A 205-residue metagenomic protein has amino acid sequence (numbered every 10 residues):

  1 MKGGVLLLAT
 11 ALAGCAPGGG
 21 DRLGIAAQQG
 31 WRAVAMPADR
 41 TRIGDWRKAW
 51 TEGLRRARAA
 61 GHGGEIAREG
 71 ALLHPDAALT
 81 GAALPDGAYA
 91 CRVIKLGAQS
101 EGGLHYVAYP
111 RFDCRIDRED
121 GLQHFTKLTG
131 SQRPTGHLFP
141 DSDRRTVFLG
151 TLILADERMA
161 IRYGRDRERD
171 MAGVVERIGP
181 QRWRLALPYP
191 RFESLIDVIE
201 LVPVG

Functional and structural regions predicted by a protein language model:
M1-A13: Sec-dependent bacterial lipoprotein signal peptides
A16-L84: Amphipathic/hydrophobic helical signal segments and adjacent flexible N-terminal regions that mediate secretion
G24-I25, Q29-A33, G136-L154, L195-G205: A short, hydrophobic/aromatic-rich structural module that often spans a beta strand with its adjoining loop
A67-A71, Y163-G205: Edge beta-strand at a domain terminus
G81-T146: Mid-length scaffold segments of soluble, non-membrane domains
Q99, S131-H137, L154-I161, R191-V198: Short, surface-exposed beta-strand/loop "edge" segments at domain boundaries and coil↔beta transitions
Q99-F112, F148-G173: An anionic, turn-rich surface loop/hairpin at beta-sheet edges that serves as a generic interaction/coordination patch
H124-T129, L149-T151, L185-P190: Short beta-strand segments that buttress and anchor functional surface loops
